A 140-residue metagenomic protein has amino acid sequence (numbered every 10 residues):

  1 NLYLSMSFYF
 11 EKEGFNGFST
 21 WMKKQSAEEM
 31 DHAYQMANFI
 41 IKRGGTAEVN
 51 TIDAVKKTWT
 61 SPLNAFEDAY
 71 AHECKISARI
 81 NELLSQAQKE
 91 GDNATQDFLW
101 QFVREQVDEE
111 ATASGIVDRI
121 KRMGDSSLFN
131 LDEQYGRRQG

Functional and structural regions predicted by a protein language model:
N1-G140: Iron-associated oxidoreductase/ferritin-like identity signal
